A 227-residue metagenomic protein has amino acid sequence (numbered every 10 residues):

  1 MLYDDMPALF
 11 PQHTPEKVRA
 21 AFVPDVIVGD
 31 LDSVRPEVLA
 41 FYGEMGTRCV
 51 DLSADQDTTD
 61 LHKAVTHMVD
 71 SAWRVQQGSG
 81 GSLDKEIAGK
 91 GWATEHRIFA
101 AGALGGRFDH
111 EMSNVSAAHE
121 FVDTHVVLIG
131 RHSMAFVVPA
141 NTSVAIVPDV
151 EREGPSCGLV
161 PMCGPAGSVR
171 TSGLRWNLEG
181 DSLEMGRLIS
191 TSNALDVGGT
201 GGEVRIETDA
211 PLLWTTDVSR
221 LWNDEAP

Functional and structural regions predicted by a protein language model:
M1-V122: Acidic/Gly/His-enriched mid-domain segments of enzyme catalytic cores or analogous surface patches that mediate
H13-I27, F121-H125, V147-E151, S156-G167: Structural recognition of alpha->loop->beta junctions
S33, D55-Q56, H132-M134, P165: Short, solvent-exposed coil/turn elements at secondary-structure transition points
A54-T58, G78-G80, H125-I129, G186-I189 (+1 more regions): Short, surface-exposed, polar/charged, turn-prone segments marking secondary-structure boundaries
A101-A103, I129, V160, E207: Short beta-strand segments
D109-H110, N114, A118-D149: Class I SAM-dependent methyltransferase SAM-binding "motif I" and its flanking Rossmann-like core
V138-P227: Long, charged alpha-helical interface segments
